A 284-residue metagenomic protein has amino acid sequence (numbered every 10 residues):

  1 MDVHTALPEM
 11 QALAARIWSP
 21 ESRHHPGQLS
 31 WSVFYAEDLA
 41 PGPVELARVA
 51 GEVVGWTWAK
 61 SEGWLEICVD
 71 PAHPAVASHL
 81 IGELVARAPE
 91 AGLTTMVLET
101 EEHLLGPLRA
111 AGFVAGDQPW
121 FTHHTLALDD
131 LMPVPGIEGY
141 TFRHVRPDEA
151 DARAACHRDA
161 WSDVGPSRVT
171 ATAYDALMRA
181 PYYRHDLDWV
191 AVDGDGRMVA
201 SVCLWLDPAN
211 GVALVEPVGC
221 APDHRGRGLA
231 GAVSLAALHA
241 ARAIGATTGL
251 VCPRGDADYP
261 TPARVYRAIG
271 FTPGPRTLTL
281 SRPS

Functional and structural regions predicted by a protein language model:
M1-A12, T141-A155: A short beta-loop-alpha structural element at the N-terminal edge of CoA-dependent acyl/N-acetyltransferase catalytic
A15-A88, G194, V199-E216, A221: Conserved donor-binding loop and adjoining core beta-sheet/short helix segment in diverse acyl/aminoacyl transferases
A15-Y35, W161-A176, R184-D186: Conserved GNAT-fold acetyl-CoA-binding loop/helix
V53, K60-G139, L278-R282: Acyl-donor-binding surface of acyltransferase catalytic domains
C68-A72, L98, A221, R225 (+1 more regions): Residue-level recognition of the GNAT/N-acetyltransferase active site
P74-R87, P217-C220, G226-A243, A263-A268: Conserved acetyl-CoA-binding loop-helix of GNAT-fold acetyltransferases
A88-T100, A241-G255: Conserved GNAT acetyl-CoA-binding A-motif
T122-T141, T247-A263, A268-S284: C-terminal "cap" of GNAT-fold acetyltransferases
